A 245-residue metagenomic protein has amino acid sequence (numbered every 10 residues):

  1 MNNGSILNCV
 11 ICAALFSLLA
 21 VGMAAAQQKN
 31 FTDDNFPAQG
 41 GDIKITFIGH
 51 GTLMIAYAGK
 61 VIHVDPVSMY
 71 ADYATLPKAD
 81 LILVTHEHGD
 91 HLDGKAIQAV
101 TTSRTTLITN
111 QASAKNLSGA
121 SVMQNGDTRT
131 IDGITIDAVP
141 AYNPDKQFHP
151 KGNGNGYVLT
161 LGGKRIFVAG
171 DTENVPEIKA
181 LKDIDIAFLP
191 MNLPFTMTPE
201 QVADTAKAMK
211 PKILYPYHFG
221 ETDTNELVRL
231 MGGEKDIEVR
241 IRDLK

Functional and structural regions predicted by a protein language model:
M1-A13: Bacterial N-terminal signal peptides that target proteins for export
V10-G22: Bacterial N-terminal signal peptides
Q27-P77, A120-K182, R242-K245: Core dinuclear metal-dependent hydrolase active-site scaffold
H63, S68-S113, K182-F188: Active-site metal-binding motif and surrounding structural segment of the metallo-beta-lactamase
Y70-D72, H88-L92, A114-N116, D127-R129 (+4 more regions): Active-site environment of divalent metal-dependent phosphoester hydrolases
K95-V100, E177-A180, Q201-T205, L227-L230: A short acidic, amphipathic alpha-helical/loop segment
S121-T130, A203, K207-K245: Binuclear metal-ion centers of metallo-dependent hydrolases, dominated by the metallo-beta-lactamase
V158-M209, Y215-T222: Metallo-beta-lactamase
